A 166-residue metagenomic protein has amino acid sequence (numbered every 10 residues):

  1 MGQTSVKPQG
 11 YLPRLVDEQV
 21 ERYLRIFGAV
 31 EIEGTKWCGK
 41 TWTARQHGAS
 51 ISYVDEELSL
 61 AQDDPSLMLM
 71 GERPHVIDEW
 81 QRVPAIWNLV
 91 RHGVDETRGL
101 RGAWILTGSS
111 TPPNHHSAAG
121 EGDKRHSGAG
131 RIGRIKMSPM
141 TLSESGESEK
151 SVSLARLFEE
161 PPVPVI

Functional and structural regions predicted by a protein language model:
M1-I166: Phosphate-binding site recognition
